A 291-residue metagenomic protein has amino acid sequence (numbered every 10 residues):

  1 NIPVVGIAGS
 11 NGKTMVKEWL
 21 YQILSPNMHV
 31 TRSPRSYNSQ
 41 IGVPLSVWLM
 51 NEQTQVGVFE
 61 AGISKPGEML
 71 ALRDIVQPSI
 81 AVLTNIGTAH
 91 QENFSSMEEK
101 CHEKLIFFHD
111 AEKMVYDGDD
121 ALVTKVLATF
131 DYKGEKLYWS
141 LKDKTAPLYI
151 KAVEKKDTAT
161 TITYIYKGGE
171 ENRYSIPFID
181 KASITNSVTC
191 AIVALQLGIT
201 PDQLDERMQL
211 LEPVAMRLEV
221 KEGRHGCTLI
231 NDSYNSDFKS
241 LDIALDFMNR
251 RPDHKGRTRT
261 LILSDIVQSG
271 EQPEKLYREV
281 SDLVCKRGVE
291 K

Functional and structural regions predicted by a protein language model:
N1-G118, L122-G134, L195: Phosphate-binding loop of NTP-binding sites
E18, L70, F94, V126-L127 (+5 more regions): Short, well-ordered secondary-structure micro-motifs
S33-P34, F59-E60, I176-P177, I230-N231 (+3 more regions): Thr-Gly-centered strand-to-loop micro-motif
N38, S64-G67, S95, A182-T185 (+2 more regions): Residue-level signal for the nucleotide or nucleotide-sugar donor/cofactor binding architecture
M50-Q53, L197, R251-G256: Glycine-rich phosphate-binding loop signature in dinucleotide/nucleotide-binding domains
V82-T228, G256-R257, D282-C285, V289-K291: Acidic, Mg2+-coordinating active-site environments of NTP-dependent enzymes
V214, S233-K291: Active-site beta-alpha connecting loops in nucleotide-dependent enzymes
